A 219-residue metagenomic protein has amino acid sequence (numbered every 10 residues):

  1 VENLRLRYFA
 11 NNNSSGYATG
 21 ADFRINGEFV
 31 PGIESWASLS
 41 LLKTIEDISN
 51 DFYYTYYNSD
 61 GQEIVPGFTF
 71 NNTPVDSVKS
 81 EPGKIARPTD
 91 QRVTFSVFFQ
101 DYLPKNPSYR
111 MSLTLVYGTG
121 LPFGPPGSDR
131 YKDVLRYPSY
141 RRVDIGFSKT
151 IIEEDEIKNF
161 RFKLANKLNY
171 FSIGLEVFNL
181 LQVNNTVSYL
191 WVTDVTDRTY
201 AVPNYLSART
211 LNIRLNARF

Functional and structural regions predicted by a protein language model:
V1-L4, L42, D47-Y54, F123-R130 (+2 more regions): Outer-membrane beta-barrel translocator domains and adjoining extracellular loop/strand segments of Gram-negative
L6-G120: Gram-negative outer-membrane beta-barrel transporters
A10, G83-I85, K132-D133, T199-V202: Short, P/G- and charge-enriched loop/turn segments at secondary-structure junctions
S15-T19, T89-F95, S139-V143, N169 (+1 more regions): Residues that define the transmembrane beta-barrel architecture of outer-membrane proteins
F23, G27-L39, Q91, S96-K105 (+3 more regions): Conserved beta-strand->loop/alpha-helix structural units within folded catalytic cores of enzymes with alpha/beta
K43, S49-N50, D60-I64, G124 (+2 more regions): Glycine-rich loops and low-complexity Gly/Arg-rich segments that provide flexible linkers or classic glycine-based
A86-A165: C-terminal beta-barrel architecture of Gram-negative outer-membrane proteins
V116-P126, K149-F219: C-terminal beta-signal and adjacent terminal beta-strands/loops of Gram-negative outer-membrane beta-barrel proteins
